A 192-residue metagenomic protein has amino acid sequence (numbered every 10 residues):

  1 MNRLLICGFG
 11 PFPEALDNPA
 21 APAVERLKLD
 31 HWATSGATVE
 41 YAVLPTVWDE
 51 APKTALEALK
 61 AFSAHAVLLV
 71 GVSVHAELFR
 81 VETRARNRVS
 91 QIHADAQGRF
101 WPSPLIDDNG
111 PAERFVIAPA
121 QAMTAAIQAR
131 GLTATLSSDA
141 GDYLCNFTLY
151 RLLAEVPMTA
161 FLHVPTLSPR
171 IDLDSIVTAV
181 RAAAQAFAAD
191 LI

Functional and structural regions predicted by a protein language model:
M1-A140, L153-P157, D174-I192: N-terminal catalytic or cofactor-binding beta/alpha core of small enzyme domains
E14, C145, S168-D172: Short active-site-adjacent structural elements
L144-R151: Hydrophobic, aromatic-enriched interface-forming segments
T159, H163-S168: An accessory alpha-helical subdomain
